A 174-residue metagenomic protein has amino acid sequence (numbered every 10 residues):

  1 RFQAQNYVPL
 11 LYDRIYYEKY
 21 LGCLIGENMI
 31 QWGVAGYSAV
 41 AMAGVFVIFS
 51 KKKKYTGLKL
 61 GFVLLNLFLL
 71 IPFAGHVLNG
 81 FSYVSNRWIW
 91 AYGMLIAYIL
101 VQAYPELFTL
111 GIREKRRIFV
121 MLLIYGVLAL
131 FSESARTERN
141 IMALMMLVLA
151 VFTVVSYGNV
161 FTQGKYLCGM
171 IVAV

Functional and structural regions predicted by a protein language model:
R1-G61, L65-N86, E133-E138: Periplasmic/ER-lumenal interhelical loops and adjacent helix-loop junctions in multi-pass membrane proteins
L60-L69, N79, S85-V174: Contiguous transmembrane helix-bundle modules in multi-pass membrane proteins
